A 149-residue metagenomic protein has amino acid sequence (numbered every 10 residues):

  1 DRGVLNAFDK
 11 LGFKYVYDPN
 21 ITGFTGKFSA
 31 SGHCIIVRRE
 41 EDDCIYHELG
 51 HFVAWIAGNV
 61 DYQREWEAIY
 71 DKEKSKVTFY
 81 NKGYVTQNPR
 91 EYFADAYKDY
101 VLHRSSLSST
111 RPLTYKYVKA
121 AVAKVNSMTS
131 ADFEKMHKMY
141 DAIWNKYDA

Functional and structural regions predicted by a protein language model:
D1-D148: Active-site-flanking segments in enzyme catalytic domains
